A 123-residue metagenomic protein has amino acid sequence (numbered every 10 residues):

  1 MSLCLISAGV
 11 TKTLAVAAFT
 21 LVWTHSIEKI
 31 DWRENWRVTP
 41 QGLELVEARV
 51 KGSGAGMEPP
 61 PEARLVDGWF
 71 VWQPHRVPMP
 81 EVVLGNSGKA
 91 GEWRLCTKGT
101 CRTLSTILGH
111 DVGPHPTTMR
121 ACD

Functional and structural regions predicted by a protein language model:
C4, A8-P60: N-terminal secretory signal peptides
P59-D123: Mature, soluble, non-transmembrane domains
